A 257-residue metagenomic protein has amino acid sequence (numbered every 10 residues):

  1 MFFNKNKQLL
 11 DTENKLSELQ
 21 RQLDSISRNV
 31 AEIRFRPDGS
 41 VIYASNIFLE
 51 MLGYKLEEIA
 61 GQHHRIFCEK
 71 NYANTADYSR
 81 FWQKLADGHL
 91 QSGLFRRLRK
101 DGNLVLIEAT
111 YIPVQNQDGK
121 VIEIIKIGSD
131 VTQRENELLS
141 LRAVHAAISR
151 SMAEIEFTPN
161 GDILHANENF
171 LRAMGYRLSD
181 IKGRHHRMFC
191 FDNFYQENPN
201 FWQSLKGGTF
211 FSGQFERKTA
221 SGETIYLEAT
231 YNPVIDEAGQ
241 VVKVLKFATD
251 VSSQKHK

Functional and structural regions predicted by a protein language model:
N6-E13, Q117-R150, A238, V242-K257: Sensory coupling linkers of modular signal transduction proteins
K7-L10, A76, W82-H89, L94-T110 (+4 more regions): Per-ARNT-Sim (PAS) sensory domains and their PAS-associated C-terminal
K15-A44, L139-P159, I163-L164: Sensory modules in modular signal-transduction proteins
R36, R99-D101, N116, T158 (+2 more regions): Short, acidic, Ser/Thr-enriched surface-loop or helix-capping motifs
F48-A60, F170-I181, A238: PAS/PAS-like sensory domain cap-loop motif
A60-Y72, K182-N193: PAS-family sensory/regulatory domains
K70-D87, N136-E137, F191-G207: PAS/Per-ARNT-Sim sensory domains
I112-V114, N232-V234: Output-coupling edge of small sensory domains
